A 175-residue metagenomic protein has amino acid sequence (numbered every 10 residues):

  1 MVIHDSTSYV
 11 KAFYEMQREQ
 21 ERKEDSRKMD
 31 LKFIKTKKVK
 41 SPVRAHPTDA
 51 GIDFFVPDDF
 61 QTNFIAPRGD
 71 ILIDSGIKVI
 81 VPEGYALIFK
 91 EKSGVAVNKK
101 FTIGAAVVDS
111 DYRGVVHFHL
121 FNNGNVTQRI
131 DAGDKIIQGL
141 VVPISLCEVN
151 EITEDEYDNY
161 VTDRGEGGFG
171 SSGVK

Functional and structural regions predicted by a protein language model:
V2-K175: DUTPase catalytic domain/fold
